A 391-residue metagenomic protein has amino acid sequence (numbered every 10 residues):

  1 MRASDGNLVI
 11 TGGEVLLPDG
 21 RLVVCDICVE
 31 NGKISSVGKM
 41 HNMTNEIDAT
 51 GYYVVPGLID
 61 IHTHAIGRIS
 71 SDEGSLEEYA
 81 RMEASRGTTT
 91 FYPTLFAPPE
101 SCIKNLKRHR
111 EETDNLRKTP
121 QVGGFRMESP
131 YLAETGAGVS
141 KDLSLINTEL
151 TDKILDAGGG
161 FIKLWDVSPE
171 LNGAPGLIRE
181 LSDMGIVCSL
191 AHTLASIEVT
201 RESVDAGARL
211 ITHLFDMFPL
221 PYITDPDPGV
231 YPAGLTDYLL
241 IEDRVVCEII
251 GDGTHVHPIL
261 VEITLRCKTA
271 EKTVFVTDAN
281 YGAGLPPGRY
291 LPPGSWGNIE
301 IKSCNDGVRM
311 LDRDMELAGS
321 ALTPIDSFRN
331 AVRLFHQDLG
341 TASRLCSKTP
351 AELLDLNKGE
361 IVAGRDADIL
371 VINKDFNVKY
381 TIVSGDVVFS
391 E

Functional and structural regions predicted by a protein language model:
M1-V55: Histidine-rich, glycine-flanked metal-binding segment
A49-N105: Metal-associated gating/positioning segment near the N- to mid-region
G51, M127, L181, I211 (+2 more regions): Conserved, mostly hydrophobic/aromatic
T63-G74, G138-L143, S189-A191: Active-site mouth loops of central-metabolism enzymes
A80-F161: Divalent-metal coordination cores built from histidine and acidic residues
R110-T113, I178-G185, V332: Surface-exposed amphipathic alpha-helices with a cationic face
D152, D156-P287: Active-site core of metal-dependent hydrolases
Y222, Y231-I249, L265-T277, G282-R365 (+1 more regions): His/Asp/Glu-enriched, well-ordered alpha-helical/loop segment that forms or immediately abuts the divalent-metal
